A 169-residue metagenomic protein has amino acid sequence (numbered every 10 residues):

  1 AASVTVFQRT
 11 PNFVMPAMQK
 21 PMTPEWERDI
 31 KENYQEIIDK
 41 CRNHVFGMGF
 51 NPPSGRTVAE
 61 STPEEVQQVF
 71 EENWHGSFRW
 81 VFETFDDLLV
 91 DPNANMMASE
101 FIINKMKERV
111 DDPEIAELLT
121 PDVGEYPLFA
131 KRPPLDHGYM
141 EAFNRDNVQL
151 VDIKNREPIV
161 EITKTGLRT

Functional and structural regions predicted by a protein language model:
A1: Rossmann-like NAD(P)H-binding beta-loop-alpha module
T5-T169: N-terminal FAD-binding dinucleotide-binding subdomain shared by FAD-dependent oxidases/monooxygenases
